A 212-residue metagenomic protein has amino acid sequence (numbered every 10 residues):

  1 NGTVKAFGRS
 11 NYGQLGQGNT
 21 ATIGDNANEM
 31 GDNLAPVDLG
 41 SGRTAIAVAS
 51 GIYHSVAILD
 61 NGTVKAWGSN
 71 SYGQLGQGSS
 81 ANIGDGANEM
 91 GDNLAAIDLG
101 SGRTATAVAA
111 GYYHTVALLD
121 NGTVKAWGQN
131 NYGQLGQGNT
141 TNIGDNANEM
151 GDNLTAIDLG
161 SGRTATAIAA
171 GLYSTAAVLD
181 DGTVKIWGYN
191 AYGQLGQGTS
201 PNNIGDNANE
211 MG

Functional and structural regions predicted by a protein language model:
N1-G2, Y53, G62, Y113 (+3 more regions): Short coil/turn segments that connect the beta-strands within blades of beta-propeller domains
A6, H54-A57, A66, H114-A117 (+3 more regions): Conserved core positions of repeat-based scaffolds
F7-M30, G68-M90, G128-M150, G188-G212: Short glycine/serine- and acidic-residue-enriched loop/turn motifs that recur at repeat junctions
T44, G51-I52, T104, G111-Y112 (+2 more regions): Beta-rich catalytic cores
